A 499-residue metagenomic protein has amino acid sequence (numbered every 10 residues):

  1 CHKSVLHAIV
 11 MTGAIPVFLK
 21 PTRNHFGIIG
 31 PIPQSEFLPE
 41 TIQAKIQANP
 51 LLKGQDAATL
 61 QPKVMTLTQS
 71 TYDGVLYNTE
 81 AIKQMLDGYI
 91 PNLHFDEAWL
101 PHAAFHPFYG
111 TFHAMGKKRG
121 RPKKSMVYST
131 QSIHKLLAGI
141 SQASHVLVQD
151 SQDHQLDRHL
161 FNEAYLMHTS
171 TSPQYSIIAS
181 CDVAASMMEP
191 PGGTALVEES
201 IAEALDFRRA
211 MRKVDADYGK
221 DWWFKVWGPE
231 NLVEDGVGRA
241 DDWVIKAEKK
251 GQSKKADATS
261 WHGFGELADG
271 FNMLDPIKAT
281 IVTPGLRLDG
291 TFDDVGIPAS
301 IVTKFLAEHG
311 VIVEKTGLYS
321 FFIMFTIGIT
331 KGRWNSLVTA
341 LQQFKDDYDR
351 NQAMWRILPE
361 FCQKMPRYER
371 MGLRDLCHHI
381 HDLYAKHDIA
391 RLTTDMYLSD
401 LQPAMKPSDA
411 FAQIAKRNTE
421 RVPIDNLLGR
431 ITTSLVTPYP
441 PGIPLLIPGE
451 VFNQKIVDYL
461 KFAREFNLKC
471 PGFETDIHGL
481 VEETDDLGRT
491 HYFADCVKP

Functional and structural regions predicted by a protein language model:
C1-D215: Conserved PLP-enzyme active-site core in the AAT-like
V10, T41, P191-P499: Non-catalytic terminal extensions of PLP-dependent enzymes
